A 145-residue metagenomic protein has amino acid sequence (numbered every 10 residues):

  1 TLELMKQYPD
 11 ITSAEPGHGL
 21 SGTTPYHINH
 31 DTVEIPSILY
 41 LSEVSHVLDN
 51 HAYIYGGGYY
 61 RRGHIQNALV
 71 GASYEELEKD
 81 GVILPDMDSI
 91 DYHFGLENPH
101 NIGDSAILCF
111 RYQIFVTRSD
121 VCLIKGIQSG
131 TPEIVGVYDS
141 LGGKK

Functional and structural regions predicted by a protein language model:
T1-R62, V135: C-terminal active-site-proximal or functional interface alpha/beta core segments in diverse enzymes
V47-K145: C-terminal accessory subdomain/extension
